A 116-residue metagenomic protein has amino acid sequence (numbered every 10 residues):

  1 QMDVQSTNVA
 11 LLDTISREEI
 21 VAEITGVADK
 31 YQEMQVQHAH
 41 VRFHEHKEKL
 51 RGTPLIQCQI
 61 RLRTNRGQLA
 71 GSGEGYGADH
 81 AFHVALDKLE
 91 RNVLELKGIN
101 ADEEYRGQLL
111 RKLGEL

Functional and structural regions predicted by a protein language model:
Q1-Q57, R61-L116: Polyanion-binding surfaces on beta-sheet-dominated domains and ring/shell assemblies
